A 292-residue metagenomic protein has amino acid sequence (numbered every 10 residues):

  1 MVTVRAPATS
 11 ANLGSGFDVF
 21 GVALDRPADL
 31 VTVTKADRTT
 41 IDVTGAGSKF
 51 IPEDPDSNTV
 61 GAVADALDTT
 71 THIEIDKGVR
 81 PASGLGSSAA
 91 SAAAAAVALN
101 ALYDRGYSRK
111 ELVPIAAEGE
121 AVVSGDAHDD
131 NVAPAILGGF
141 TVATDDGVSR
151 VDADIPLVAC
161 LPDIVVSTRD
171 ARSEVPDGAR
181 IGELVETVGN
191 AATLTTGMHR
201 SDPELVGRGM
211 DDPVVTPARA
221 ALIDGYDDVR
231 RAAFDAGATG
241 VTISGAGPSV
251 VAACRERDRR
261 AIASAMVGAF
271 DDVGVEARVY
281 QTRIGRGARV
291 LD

Functional and structural regions predicted by a protein language model:
M1-S83, G138, G285-D292: ATP-binding N-lobe of GHMP and related small-molecule kinases
A36-R38, T69-H72, L99-I115, R259-I262: Phosphate-handling active-site elements
A62-A66, V97-A101, T196: Short glycine/serine- and small hydrophobic-enriched flexible loop segments
L85-P114, I136-G138: DPxDG-like acidic metal-binding loop motif
Y107-D235, E256-D292: ATP-dependent small-molecule kinase catalytic core of the GHMP/sugar-kinase superfamily and closely related
D129, I243-P248: Short Gly/Ser/Thr- and Asp/Glu-enriched loop/turn motifs at secondary-structure junctions
G240-S244, Q281: Short beta-strand
V251-R255: Short hydrophobic/aromatic beta-strand micro-patches that form the beta-sheet surface supporting nucleotide- or nucleic
